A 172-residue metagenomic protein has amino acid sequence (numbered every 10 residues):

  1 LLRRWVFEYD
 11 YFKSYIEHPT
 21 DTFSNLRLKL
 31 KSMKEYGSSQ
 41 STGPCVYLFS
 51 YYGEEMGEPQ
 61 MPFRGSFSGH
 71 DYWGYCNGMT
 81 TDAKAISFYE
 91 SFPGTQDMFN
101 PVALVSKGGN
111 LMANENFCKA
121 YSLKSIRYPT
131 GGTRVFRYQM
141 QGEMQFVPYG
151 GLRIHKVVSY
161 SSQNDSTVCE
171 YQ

Functional and structural regions predicted by a protein language model:
L1-Q172: Conserved catalytic cores of ATP-dependent inositol ring kinases
